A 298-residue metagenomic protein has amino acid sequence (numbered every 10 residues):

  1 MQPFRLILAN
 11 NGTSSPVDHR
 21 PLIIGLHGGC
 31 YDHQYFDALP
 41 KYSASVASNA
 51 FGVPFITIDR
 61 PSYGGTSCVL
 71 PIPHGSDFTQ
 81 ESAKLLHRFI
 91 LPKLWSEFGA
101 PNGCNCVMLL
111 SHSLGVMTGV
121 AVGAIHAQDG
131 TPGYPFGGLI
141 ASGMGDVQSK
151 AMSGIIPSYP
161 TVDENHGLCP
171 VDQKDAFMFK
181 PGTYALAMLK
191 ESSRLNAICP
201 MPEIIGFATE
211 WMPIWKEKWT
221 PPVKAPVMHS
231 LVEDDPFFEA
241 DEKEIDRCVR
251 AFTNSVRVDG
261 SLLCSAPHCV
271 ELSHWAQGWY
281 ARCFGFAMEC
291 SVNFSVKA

Functional and structural regions predicted by a protein language model:
M1-S14: A short loop-to-beta-strand scaffold at the N-terminal edge of the catalytic core in hydrolase folds
G12-F51: Short, surface-exposed "cap/lid" segments of acyl-processing enzymes
Q34, D59-S76, H268-C269: Glycine-rich "HGGG/HGxG" loop immediately N-terminal to the catalytic nucleophile of the alpha/beta-hydrolase
S43-C68: Conserved alpha/beta-hydrolase
G75-G99: Alpha/beta-hydrolase active-site loop
K150-D241: Alpha/beta-hydrolase
E233-A266: Conserved loop-alpha-helix segment in the C-terminal half of the alpha/beta-hydrolase fold that carries the catalytic
L263-G278: Catalytic histidine-centered segment of alpha/beta-hydrolase-like enzymes
